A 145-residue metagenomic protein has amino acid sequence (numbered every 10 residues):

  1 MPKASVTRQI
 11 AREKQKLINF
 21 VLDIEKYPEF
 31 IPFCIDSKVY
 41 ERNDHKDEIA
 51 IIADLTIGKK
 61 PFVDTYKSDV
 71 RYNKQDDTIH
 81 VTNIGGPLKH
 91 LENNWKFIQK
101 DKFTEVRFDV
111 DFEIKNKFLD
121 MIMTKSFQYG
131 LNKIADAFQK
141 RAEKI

Functional and structural regions predicted by a protein language model:
M1-E48, K102: Hydrophobic ligand-binding cavity/cleft-lining segments
M1-S5, D111-F118: A short small-residue
P2-V6, I51, Y66, L91: Structural detector for hydrophobic anchor residues on beta-strands
L17-F20, Y27, A53, V70 (+2 more regions): Hydrophobic pocket/interface hotspot
F20-D23, I49-A53, Q75-V81: Short Pro/Gly-enriched beta-strand edge/turn motifs at strand-loop
D23-K26, F62, K102, M123 (+3 more regions): Amphipathic alpha-helical protein-protein interaction surfaces
P28-E29, D36, E41-N43, T56-F103 (+1 more regions): Hydrophobic-ligand binding "helix-grip"
E113-I145: A conserved amphipathic terminal alpha-helix motif
